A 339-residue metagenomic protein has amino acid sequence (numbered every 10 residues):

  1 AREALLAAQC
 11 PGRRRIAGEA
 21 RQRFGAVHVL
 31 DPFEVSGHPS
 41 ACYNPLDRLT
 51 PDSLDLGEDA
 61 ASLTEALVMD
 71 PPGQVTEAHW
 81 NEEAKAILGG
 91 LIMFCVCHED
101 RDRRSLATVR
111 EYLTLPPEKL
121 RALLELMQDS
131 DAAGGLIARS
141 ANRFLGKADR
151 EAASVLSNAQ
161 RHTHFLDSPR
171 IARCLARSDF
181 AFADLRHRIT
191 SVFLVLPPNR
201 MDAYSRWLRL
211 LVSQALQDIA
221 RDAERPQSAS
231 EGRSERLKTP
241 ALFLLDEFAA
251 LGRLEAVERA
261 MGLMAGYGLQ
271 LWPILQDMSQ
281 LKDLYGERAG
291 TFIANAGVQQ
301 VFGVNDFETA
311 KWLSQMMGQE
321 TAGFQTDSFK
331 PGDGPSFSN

Functional and structural regions predicted by a protein language model:
A1-L269, L284, R288, S336: P-loop NTPase motor domains
E34-S36, M278, D306: Residue-level detector of flexible, active-site-proximal loop/helix-junction positions within diverse enzyme catalytic
L67, H79-K85, A183, E258-G262 (+1 more regions): P-loop NTPase motor core of the ASCE superfamily
L275: H-loop/switch region of ABC-family ATPase nucleotide-binding domains
